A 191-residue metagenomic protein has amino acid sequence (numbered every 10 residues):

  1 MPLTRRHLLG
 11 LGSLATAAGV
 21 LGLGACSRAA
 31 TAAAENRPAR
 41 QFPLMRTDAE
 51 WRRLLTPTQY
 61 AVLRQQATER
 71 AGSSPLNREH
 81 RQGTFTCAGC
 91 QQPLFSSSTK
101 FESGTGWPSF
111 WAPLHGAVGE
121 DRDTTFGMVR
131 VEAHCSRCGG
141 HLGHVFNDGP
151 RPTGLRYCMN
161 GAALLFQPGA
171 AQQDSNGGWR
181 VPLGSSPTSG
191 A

Functional and structural regions predicted by a protein language model:
M1-T16: N-terminal secretory signal peptides and thylakoid transit peptides that target proteins across membranes
L23-V62, R70, S186-A191: C-terminal segment of N-terminal export signals and the immediately downstream linker at the start of the mature
L63-H80: N-terminal post-signal-peptidase region of extra-cytosolic proteins
R78-S109: Mid-length scaffold segments of soluble, non-membrane domains
T84, E132, L155: Residues immediately within or flanking Cys/His clusters that coordinate Zn2+ in small zinc-binding modules
C87, C135-C138: Short cysteine-rich clusters marking metal-coordination/redox-active sites
Q91, G139, M159-A162: Cys/His-coordinated zinc-binding microdomains
P152-A191: N-terminal targeting pre-sequences for secretion and organelle import
